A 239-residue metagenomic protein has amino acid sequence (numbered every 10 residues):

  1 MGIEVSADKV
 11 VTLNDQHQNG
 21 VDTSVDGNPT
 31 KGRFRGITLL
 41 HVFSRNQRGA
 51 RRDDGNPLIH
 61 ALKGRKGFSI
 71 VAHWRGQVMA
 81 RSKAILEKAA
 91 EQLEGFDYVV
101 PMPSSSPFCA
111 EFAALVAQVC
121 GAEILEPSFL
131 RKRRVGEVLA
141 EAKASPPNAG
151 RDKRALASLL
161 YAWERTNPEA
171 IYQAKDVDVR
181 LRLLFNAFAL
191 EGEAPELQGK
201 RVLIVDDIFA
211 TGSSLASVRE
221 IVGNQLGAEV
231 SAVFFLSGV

Functional and structural regions predicted by a protein language model:
E4-Y98, A114, S128-Q198: Active-site-facing substrate-recognition patch
E94-S104, L203: Short glycine-rich phosphate-binding loop at a beta-alpha junction
P103-A110, T211-S213: Gly/Ser/Thr-rich loops at beta-strand to alpha-helix junctions that form or flank small-molecule/cofactor-binding
A114, Q118, E220, N224: Short, well-ordered alpha-helices that flank and scaffold nucleotide-derived cofactor binding pockets
Q118-L125: Long compositionally biased, domain-poor regions of proteins
L125, R201, E229-S231: Residues at the starts of beta-strands that form the adenosine-phosphate
L130-R131, G223-V239: ATP-dependent adenylation/pyrophosphate-handling site
E191-V222: Charge-patterned, long linear interaction tracts outside catalytic cores
